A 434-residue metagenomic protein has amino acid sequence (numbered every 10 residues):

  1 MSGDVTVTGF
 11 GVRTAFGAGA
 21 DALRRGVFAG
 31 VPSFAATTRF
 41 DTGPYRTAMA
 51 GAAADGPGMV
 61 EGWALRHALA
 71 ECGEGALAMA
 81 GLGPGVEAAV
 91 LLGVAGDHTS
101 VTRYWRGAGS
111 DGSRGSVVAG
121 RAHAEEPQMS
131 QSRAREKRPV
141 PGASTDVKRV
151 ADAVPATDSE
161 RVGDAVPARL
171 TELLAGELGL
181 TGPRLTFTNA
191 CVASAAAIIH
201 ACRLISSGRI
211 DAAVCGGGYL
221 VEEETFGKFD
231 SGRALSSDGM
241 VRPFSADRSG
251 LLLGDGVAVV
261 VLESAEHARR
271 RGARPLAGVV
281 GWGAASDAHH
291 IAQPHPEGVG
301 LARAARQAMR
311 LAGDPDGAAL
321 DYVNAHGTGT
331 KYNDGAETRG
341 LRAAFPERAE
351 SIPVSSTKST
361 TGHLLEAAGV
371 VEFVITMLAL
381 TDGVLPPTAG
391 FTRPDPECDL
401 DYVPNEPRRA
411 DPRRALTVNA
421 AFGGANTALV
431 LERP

Functional and structural regions predicted by a protein language model:
M1-S2, A35-H67, D97-S116, G120-H123 (+4 more regions): Conserved catalytic cysteine-centered active-site region of acyl-thioester-dependent Claisen-condensing enzymes
M1-V7, P84-G85, S113, P315-A319 (+2 more regions): Flexible, low-complexity linker/loop segments at domain and module junctions
D4-T8, R13-T14, D21, R25-T38 (+3 more regions): Condensing-enzyme catalytic core mediating Claisen C-C bond formation in acyl metabolism
V7-G9, V27, G73, V90 (+10 more regions): Conserved small-residue
F16, D21-V101, A108, R114-V117 (+1 more regions): Conserved active-site "lid/cap" helical segment
R114, I199, R203, L220-R270 (+2 more regions): Glycine-/small-residue-rich "gating" segment that lines the acyl/pantetheine channel and substrate pocket
P167, L178, R184-G216, L253-A273 (+2 more regions): Active-site-proximal alpha-helical scaffold in enzymes
R209-S231, S237-P243, R248, W282-P296 (+2 more regions): Acyl-CoA/ACP chain-elongation machinery
